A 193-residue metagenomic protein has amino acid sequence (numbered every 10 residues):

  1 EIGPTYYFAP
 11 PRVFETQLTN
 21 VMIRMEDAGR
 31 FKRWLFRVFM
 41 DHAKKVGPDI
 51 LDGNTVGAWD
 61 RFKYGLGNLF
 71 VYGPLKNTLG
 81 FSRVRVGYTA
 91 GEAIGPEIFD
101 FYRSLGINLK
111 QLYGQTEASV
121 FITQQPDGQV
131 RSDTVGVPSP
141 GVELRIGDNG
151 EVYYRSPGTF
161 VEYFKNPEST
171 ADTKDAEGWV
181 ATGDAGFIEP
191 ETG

Functional and structural regions predicted by a protein language model:
E1, N20-V21, N166: Residue-level signal for well-ordered alpha-helical positions
E1-Y6, G193: Short intrinsically disordered, low-complexity coil segments enriched in acidic
T5-F8, N20-V130, E143: Gly/Ser/Thr-rich phosphate-binding loop
P11, P96, P167-E168: Alpha-helix N-capping/helix-start residues
R12, E92-A93, G158: Alpha-helix/helix-capping structural signal
E15-L18: Switch/connector loops and helix/strand junctions flanking conserved nucleotide-binding motifs in nucleotide-processing
T134: Active-site activation/catalytic loop segments of kinase-like enzymes and analogous catalytic loops in related
P138-G193: Conserved ATP-binding/catalytic segment of the ANL
